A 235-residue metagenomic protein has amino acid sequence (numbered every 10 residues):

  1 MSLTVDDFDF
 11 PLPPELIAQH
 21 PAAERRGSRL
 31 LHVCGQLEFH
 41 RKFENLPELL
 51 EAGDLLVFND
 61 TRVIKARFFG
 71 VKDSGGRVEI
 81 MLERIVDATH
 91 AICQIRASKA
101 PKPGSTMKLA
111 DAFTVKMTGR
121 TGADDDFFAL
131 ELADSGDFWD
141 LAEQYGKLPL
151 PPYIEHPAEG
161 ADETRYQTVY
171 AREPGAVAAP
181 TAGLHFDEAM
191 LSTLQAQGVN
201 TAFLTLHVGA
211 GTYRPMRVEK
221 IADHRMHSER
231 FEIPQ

Functional and structural regions predicted by a protein language model:
M1-Q235: A cross-family signal for N-terminal binding/gating loops and helix N-caps that shape access to the active site
